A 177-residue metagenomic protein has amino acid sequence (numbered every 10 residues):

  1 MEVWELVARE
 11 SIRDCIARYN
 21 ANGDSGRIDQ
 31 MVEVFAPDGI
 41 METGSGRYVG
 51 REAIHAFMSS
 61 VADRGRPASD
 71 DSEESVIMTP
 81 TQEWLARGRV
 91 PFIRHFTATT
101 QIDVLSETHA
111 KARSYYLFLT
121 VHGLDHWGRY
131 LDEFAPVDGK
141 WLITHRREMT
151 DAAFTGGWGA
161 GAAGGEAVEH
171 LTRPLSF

Functional and structural regions predicted by a protein language model:
M1-D29, E33-P37, V49: Short, low-complexity N-terminal intrinsically disordered segments enriched in polar/charged residues
R9-E10, R18-N22, A112-L117, W127-G128: A structural preference for long, well-packed, hydrophobic secondary-structure segments
I28-S114: A solvent-exposed, acidic/Ser-Thr-rich amphipathic alpha-helical stretch
V49, F118-L119, M149-T150: Short, surface-exposed beta-strand-loop junctions and turns on beta-sheet-rich folds
T97-I102, F118, R129-A135: Hydrophobic/aromatic beta-strand elements that line small-molecule binding cavities or substrate pockets in beta-rich
K111-R113, W127-A160: Short beta-strand edge/turn micro-motifs at domain boundaries
H122-L124: Solvent-exposed loop/turn segments connecting transmembrane beta-strands in outer-membrane beta-barrel proteins
F154-F177: Acidic/histidine-enriched, glycine/proline-rich intrinsically disordered or flexible terminal extensions
